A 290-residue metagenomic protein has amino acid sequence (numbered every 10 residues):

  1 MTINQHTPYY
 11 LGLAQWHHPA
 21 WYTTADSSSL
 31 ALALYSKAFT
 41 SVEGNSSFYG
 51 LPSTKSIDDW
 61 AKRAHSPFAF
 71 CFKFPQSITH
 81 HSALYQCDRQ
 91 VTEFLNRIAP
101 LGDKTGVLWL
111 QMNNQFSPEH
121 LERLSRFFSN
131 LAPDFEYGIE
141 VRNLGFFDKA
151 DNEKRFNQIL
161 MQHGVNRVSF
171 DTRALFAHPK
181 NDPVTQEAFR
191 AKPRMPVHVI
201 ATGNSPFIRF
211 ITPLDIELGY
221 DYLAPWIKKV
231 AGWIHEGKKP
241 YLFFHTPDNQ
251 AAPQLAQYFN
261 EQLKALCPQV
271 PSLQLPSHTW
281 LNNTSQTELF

Functional and structural regions predicted by a protein language model:
M1-F290: Residues lining hydrophobic/aromatic ligand-binding pockets adjacent to catalytic sites
